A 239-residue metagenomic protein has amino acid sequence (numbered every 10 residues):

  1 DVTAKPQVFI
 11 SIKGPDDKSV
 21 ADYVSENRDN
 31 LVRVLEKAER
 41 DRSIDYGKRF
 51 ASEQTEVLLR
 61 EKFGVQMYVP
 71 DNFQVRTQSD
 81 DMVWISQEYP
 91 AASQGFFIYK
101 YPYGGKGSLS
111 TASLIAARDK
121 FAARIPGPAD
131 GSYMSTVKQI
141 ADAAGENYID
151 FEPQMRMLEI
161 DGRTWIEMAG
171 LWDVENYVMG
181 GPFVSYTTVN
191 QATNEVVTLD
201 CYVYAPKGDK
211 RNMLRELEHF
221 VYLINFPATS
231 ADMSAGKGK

Functional and structural regions predicted by a protein language model:
D1-K18, P126-T193: Signature of long, low-cysteine stretches enriched in small and polar/charged residues
D1-K62: Long, acidic/polar, low-complexity amphipathic helices and coiled-coil-like
K5, R60-K62, Y68-P70, R163 (+1 more regions): Extracytoplasmic
Q7-S19, F96-K100, E195-Y204: Short, well-ordered beta-strand elements
D22-D45, F73, N194-K239: Surface-exposed amphipathic alpha-helical segments
K37-Q54, I125-D150, M233-K239: Short glycine-rich, low-complexity/disordered patches
K48-T77, I224: N-terminal "mature-domain start" segment
P70-V137, D142-G145: Secretory pathway targeting signatures of secreted, lumenal, and periplasmic proteins
